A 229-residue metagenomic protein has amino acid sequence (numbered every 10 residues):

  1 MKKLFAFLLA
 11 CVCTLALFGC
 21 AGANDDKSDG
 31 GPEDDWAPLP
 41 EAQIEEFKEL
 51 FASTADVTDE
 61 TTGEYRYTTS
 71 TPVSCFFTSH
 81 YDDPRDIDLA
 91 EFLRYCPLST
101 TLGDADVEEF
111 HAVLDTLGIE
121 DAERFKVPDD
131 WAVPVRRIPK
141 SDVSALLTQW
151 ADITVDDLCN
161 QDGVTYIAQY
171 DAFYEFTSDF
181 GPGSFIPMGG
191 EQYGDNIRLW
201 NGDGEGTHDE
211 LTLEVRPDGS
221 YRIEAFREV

Functional and structural regions predicted by a protein language model:
M1-L8: Positively charged n-region of N-terminal signal peptides that target proteins for export
C11-V12: Repetitive helical segments and hydrophobic/amphipathic motifs
A16-G19: C-terminal motif of bacterial Sec signal peptides marking the signal peptidase cleavage site
G22: Short, conserved catalytic or interaction motifs in soluble domains
D25-V229: Mature, Sec-exported extracytoplasmic domains of Gram-positive
